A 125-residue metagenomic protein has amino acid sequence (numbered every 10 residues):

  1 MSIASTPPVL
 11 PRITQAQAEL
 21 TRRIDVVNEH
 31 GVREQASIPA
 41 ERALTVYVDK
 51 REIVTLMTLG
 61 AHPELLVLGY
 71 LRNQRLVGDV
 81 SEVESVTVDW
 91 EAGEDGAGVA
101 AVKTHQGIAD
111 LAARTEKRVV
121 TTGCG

Functional and structural regions predicted by a protein language model:
S2-G125: Intrinsically disordered, low-complexity regions enriched in acidic/Ser/Thr/Pro/Gln residues
